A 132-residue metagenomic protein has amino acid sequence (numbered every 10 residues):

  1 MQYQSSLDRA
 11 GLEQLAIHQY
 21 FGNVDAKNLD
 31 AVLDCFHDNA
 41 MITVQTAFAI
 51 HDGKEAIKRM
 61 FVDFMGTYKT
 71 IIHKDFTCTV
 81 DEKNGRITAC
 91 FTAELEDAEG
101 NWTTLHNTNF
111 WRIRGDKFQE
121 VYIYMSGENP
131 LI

Functional and structural regions predicted by a protein language model:
M1-C35: Short, low-complexity N-terminal intrinsically disordered segments enriched in polar/charged residues
M1-D8, R59-I132: A beta-strand edge to alpha-helix "cap/lid" segment located at domain peripheries
Q14-I17, K54-I57, T104: A structural signal for well-ordered alpha-helical scaffolds and beta->alpha junctions
I17, L33, I57, I87-A89: Hydrophobic aliphatic residue packing
L29-E82: A solvent-exposed, acidic/Ser-Thr-rich amphipathic alpha-helical stretch
